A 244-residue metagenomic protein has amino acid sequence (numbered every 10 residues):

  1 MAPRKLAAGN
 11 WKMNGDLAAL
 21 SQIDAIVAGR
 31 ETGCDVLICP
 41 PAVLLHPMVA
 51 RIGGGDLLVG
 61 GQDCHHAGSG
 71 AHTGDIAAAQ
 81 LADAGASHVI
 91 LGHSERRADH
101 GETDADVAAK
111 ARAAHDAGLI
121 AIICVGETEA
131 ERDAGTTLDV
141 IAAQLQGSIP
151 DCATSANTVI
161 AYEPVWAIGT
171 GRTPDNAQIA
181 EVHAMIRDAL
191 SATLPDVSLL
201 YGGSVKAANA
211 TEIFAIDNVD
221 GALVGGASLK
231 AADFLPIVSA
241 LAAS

Functional and structural regions predicted by a protein language model:
M1-S244: Active-site loop-to-helix "anion-binding N-cap" substructures in soluble metabolic enzymes
